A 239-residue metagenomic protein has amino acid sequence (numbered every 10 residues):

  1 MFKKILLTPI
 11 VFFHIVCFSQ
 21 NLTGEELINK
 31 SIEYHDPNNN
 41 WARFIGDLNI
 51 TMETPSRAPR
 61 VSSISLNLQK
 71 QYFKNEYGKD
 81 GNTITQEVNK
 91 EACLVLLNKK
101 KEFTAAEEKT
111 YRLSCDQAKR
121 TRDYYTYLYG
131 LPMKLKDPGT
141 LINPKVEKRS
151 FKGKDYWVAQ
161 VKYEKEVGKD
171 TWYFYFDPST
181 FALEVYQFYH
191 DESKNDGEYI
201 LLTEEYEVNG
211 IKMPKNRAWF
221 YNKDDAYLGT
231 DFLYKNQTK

Functional and structural regions predicted by a protein language model:
M1-G24: Bacterial Sec-dependent N-terminal signal peptides
N21-L27, L96-K169, D191-D196: Flexible, processing/modification-adjacent segments and terminal tails in exported/periplasmic/extracellular proteins
T23, K30, Y34-N38, G81 (+3 more regions): Intrinsically disordered terminal and processing segments
E26, K30-E102, T140, K145-E147: N-terminal mature ectodomain segment of secretory-pathway/periplasmic proteins
S62-S63, G78-I84, L94-N98, T104-E108 (+4 more regions): Short C-terminal domain-edge/linker segments immediately following a structured domain
Q69-N75, L94-V95, C115, E207-I211 (+1 more regions): Short, surface-exposed linear segments at secondary-structure transitions and domain or protein termini
N82-A92, K100-K101, A106, T110-C115 (+2 more regions): Catalytic loop of the DD-peptidase/beta-lactamase superfamily, centered on the K-T-G motif and neighboring
S150-K239: Gly/Pro-enriched, hydrophobic low-complexity segments that function as extracytoplasmic propeptides/linkers
